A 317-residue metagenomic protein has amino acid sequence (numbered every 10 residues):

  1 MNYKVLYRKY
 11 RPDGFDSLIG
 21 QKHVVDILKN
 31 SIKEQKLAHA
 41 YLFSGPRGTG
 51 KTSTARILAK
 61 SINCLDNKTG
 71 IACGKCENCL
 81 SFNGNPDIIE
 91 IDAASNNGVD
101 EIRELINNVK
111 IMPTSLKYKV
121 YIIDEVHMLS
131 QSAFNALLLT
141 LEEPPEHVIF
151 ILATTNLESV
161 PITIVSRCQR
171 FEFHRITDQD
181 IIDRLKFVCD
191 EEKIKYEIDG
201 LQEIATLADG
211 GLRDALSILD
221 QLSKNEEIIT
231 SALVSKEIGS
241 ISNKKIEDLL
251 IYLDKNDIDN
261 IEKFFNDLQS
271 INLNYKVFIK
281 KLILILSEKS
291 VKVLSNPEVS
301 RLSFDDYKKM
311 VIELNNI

Functional and structural regions predicted by a protein language model:
M1-R170, Q179-D180, V188, F304: P-loop/Walker A NTP-binding region and its immediately flanking N-terminal helices in P-loop NTPase folds
E77, G84, K117, A153 (+1 more regions): Extended, largely alpha-helical regulatory/partner-binding modules appended to the mid-to-C-terminal parts
